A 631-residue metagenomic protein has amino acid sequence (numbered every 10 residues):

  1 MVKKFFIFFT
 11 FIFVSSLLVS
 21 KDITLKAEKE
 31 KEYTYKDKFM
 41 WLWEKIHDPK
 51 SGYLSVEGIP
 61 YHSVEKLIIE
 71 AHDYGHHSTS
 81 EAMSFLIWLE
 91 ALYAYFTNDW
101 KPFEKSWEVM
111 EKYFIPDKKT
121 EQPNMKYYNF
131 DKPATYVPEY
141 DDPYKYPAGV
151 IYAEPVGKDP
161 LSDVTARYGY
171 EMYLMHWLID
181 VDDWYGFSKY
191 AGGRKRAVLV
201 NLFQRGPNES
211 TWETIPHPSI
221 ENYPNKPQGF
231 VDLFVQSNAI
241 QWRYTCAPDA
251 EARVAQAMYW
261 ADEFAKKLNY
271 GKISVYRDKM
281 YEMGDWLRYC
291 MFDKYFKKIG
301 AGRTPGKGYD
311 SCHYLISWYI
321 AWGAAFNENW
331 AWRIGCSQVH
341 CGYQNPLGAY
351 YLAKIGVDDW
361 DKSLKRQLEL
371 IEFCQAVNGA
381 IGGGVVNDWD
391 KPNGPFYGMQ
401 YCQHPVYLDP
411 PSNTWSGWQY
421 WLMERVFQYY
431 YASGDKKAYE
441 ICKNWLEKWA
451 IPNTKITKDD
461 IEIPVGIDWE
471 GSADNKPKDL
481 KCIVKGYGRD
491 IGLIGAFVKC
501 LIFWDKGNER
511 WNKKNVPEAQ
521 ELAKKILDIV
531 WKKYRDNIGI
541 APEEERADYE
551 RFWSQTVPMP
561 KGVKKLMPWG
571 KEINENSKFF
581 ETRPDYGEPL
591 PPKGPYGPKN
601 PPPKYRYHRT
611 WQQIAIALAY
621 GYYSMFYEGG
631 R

Functional and structural regions predicted by a protein language model:
M1-K4: Positively charged n-region of N-terminal signal peptides that target proteins for export
T10-V19: Hydrophobic h-region of N-terminal signal peptides that target proteins for export in Gram-negative bacteria
K21-E108, A265, N269-Y281, N329-Q338 (+6 more regions): N-terminal module-boundary/linker segments of secreted carbohydrate-active enzymes
W41, D48-L54, K112-Q236, T245-D249 (+2 more regions): Extended ligand-binding clefts on enzyme/binding-domain cores
D73-H76, A91, I240-T245, S412: Second-shell loop/turn segments in exported
S237-T245, F264-Y270: The substrate-binding groove and active-site-proximal loops of carbohydrate-active enzymes, especially glycoside
G594-A615, A619-Y622, F626-R631: Long C-terminal extensions of eukaryotic subunits of large macromolecular complexes
